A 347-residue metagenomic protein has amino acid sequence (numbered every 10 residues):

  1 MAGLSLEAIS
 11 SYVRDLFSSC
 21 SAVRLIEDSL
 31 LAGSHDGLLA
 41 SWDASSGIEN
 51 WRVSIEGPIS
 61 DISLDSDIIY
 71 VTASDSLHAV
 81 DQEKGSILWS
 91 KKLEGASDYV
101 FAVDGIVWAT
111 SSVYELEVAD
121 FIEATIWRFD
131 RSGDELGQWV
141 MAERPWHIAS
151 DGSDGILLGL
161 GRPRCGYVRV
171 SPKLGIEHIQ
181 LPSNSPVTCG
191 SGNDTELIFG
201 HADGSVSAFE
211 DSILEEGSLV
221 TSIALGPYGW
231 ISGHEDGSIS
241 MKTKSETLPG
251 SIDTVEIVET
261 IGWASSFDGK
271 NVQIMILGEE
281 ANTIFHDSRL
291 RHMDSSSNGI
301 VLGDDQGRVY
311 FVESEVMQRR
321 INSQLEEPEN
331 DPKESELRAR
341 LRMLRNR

Functional and structural regions predicted by a protein language model:
M1-S19, S45-I48: A short helix->beta-strand "capping" segment at the edge of beta-propeller domains
S11-L38, V53-D61: Beta-strand-rich domains and repeat architectures in extracellular enzymes and scaffolds, especially beta-propellers
S18-R24, E56-S66, L93-G105, M141-S153 (+4 more regions): Repeated scaffold domains used in trafficking and secretory/extracellular systems, primarily beta-propellers
A32, V71, A109-T110, L157-G159 (+4 more regions): Residue position within the beta-strands of beta-propeller blades
A40, H78-A79, W127, G166-R169 (+4 more regions): WD40 beta-propeller blade core
D43-G47, D81-G85, F129-D134, V170-L174 (+4 more regions): Short loop/turn segments that connect beta-strands within beta-propeller blades
V71-T72, L116-E123, G161-R164, F267-K270: Short, solvent-exposed loop/turn segments at conserved positions within beta-propeller repeat blades
A281, H286-R347: Blade-level signature of beta-propeller repeat domains, shared across WD40, Kelch, NHL, RCC1 and BNR/Asp-box propellers
